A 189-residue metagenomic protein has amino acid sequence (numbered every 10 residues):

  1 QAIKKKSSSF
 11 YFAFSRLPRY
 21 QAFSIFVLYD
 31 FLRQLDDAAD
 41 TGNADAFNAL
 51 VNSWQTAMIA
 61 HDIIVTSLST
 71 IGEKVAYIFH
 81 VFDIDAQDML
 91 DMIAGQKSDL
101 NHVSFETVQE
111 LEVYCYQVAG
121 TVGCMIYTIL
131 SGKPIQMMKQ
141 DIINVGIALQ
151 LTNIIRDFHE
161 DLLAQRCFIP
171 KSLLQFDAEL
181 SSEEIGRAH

Functional and structural regions predicted by a protein language model:
Q1-R187: Acidic catalytic motifs of isoprenoid enzymes
